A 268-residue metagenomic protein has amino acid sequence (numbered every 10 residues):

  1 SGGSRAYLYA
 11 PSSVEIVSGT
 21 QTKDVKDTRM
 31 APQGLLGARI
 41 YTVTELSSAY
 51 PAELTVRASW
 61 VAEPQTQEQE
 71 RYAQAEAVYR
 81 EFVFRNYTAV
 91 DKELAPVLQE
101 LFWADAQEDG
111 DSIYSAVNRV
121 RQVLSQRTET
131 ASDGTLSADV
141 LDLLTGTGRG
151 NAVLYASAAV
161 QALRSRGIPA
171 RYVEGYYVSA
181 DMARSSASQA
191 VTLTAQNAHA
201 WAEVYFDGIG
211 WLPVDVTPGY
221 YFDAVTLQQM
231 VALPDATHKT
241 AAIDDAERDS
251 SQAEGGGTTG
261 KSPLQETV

Functional and structural regions predicted by a protein language model:
S1-K23: Beta-strand-rich, non-transmembrane domain signature
S12, E45-S47, W60, E174-Y176 (+1 more regions): A mature extracytoplasmic/lumenal domain signature
E15-T147, R166: Acidic low-complexity segments
V43, A58, T259-V268: Hydrophobic, helix-length membrane anchors
D142-G150, A190-L193: Short, contiguous acidic/charged loop-to-helix segments that flank catalytic cores in large enzymes
V153-T240: Hydrophobic/aromatic-rich core segments of domains that either
M230-A232, T237-P263: Ser/Thr/Gly/Pro-rich low-complexity, disordered linker/stalk segments of secreted and cell-surface proteins
